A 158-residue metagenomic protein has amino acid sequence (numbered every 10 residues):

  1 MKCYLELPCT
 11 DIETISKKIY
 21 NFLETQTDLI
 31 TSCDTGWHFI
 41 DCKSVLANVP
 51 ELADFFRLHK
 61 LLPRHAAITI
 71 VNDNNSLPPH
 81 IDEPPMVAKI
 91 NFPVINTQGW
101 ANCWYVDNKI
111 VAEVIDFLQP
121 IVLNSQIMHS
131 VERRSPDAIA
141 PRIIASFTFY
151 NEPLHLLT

Functional and structural regions predicted by a protein language model:
M1-L61, A67, S76: Non-heme Fe(II)/2-oxoglutarate
K2, V87-K89, R142-I144: Short hydrophobic/aromatic beta-strand or adjacent loop that forms the aromatic wall/cage of a ligand/substrate-binding
E6-T10, V94, F147-N151: Short beta-strand-to-loop capping motifs
R57, L62-R64, R133-R134, R142: Arginine residue identity/basic-tract feature
L61-I127: Catalytic core of non-heme Fe(II) oxygenases with the double-stranded beta-helix
W104-T158: Catalytic core of Fe(II)/2-oxoglutarate
